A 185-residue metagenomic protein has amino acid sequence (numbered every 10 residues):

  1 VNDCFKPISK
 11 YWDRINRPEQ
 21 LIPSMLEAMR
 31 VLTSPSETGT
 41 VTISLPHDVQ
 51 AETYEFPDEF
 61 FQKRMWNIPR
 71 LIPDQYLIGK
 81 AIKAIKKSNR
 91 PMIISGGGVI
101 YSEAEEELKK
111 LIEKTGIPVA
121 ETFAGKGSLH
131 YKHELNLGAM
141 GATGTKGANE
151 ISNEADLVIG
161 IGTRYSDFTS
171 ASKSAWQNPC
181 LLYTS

Functional and structural regions predicted by a protein language model:
V1-P35, E154-A155: Conserved thiamine diphosphate
S9, S88, A155, P179-C180: Short, well-ordered alpha-helix to beta-strand connector turns
N16, T42-P46, I94, G160-G162: Short beta-strand segments
E27, V31-K87: Conformationally flexible catalytic loops at phosphate/diphosphate-handling active centers
D48, G97-V99, G125, T163-S166: Short glycine-rich anion-binding loops that position phosphate/pyrophosphate groups of nucleotides and phosphorylated
K86-E154: Anionic-ligand anchoring segments at beta-strand to alpha-helix junctions in alpha/beta enzyme folds, i.e., glycine
S102-E103, S166-S174: Glycine/threonine-rich flexible loop motifs
Y183-T184: Conserved small/polar residues in nucleotide/adenosyl-binding loops
